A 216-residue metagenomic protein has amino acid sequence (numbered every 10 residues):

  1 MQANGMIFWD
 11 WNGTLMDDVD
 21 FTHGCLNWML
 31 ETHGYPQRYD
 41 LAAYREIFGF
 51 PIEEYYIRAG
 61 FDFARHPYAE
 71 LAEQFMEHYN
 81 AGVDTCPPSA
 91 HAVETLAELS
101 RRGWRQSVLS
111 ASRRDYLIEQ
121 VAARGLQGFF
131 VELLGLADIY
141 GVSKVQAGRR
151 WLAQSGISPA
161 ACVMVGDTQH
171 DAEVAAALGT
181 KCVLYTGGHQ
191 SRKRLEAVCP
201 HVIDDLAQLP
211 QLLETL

Functional and structural regions predicted by a protein language model:
M1-R45: Active-site neighborhood of HAD-like aspartate-dependent phosphohydrolases
M6, K144-E173: Conserved Lys-Pro-Asp/Glu-containing loop-to-beta segment of HAD-superfamily phosphomonoesterases, centered on
T14, S110-S112: Conserved phosphate-coupling serine/threonine residues in phosphotransfer and NTP-handling enzymes
M29-L30, P51-R65, Q120-A123, W151-L152: Helix-loop "lid/cap" segments that line or gate small-molecule binding pockets
Y44, Q127-V142: A short, structured active-site edge motif that brings together acidic residues
I57-E94: Metal-dependent phosphoesterase signature
N80-V108, D115-I118, V145: Short, acidic loop-to-helix structural element flanking the phosphoryl-transfer center in phosphate-processing enzymes
V163-I203: Acidic, Mg2+-coordinating phosphoryl-transfer loop and its flanking beta/alpha structural elements, shared across
